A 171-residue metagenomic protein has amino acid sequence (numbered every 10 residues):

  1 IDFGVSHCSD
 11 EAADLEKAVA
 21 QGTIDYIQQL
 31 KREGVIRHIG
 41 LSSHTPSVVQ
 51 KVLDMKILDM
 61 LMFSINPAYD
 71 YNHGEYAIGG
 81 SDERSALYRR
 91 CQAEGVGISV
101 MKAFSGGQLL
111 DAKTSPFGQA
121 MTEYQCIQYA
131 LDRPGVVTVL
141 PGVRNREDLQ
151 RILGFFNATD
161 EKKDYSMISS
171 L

Functional and structural regions predicted by a protein language model:
I1-D82, A86-S99: Glycine/proline-rich, positively charged, aromatic-decorated active-site loop/lid region on the catalytic face
D54-M55, D82-L171: Structured C-terminal cap/extension of enzyme domains
